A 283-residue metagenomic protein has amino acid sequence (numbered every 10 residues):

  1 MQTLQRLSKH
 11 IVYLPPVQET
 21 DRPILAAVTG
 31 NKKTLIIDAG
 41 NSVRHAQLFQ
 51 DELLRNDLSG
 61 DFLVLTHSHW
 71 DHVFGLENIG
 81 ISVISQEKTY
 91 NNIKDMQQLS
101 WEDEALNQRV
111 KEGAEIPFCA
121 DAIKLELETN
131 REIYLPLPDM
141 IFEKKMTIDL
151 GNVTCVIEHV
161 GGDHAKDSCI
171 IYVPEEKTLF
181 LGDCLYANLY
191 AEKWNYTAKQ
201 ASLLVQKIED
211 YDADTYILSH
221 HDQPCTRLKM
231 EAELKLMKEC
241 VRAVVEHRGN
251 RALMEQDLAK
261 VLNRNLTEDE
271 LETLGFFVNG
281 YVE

Functional and structural regions predicted by a protein language model:
Q2-D51, I170-D183: Conserved beta-strand hairpin/beta-sheet module of binuclear metal-dependent hydrolase folds, prominently
R6, D95-H159: Metallo-beta-lactamase
R22, S42-R44, S68-F74, Y90-I93 (+3 more regions): Active-site environment of divalent metal-dependent phosphoester hydrolases
I36-G40, D61-H69, I84-E87, H159-G161 (+2 more regions): Active-site neighborhood of phospho(di)ester-bond hydrolases with catalytic His/Asp-centered motifs
R44-T89, D212-T215: Active-site metal-binding motif and surrounding structural segment of the metallo-beta-lactamase
I79-G80, I84-Q86, A198-L253: Divalent-metal (often Zn2+) His-rich catalytic cores of metallo-beta-lactamase-fold enzymes
T154-E209: Active-site-proximal loop/helix segments of hydrolase catalytic cores
E246-E283: C-terminal regulatory/interaction regions
